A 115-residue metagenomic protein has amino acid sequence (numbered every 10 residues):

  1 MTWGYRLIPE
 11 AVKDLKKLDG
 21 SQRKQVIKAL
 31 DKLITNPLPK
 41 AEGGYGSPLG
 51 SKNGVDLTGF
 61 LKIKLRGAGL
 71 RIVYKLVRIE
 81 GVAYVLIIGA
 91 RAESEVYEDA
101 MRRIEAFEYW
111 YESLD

Functional and structural regions predicted by a protein language model:
M1-K32, Y109-D115: Arg/Lys-rich, positively charged N-terminal/basic patches that mediate binding to nucleic acids
M1-T2, L57, E80-V82: A structure-centric signal for secondary-structure junctions around beta-strands
E10, V55-T58, G69: Short, conserved clusters of charged catalytic residues that mark active-site and nucleotide-handling motifs
K13, L65-D115: Enriched for short, Lys/Arg-rich terminal
L33-T35, E80: A short beta-strand-loop micro-motif that forms or neighbors metal/cofactor- and ligand-binding patches at active-site
T35-K64: A short, surface-exposed loop/turn module that caps and links secondary-structure elements
